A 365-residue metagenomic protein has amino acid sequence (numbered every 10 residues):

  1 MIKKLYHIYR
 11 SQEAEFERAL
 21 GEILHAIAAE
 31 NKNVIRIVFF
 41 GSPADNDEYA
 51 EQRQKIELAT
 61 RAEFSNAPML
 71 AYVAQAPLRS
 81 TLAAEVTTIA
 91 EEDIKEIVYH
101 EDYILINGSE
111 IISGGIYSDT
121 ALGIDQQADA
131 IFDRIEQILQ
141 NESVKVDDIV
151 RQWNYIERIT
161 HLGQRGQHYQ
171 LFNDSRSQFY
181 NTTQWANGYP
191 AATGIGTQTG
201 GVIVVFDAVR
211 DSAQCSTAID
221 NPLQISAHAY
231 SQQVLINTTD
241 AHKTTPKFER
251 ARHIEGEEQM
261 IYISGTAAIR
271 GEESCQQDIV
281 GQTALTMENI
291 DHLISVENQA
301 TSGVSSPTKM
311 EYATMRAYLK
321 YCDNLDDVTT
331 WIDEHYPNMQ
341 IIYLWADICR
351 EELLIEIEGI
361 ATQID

Functional and structural regions predicted by a protein language model:
M1-W153, R158-D365: N-terminal presequence-like segments and the immediate start of the first folded domain
